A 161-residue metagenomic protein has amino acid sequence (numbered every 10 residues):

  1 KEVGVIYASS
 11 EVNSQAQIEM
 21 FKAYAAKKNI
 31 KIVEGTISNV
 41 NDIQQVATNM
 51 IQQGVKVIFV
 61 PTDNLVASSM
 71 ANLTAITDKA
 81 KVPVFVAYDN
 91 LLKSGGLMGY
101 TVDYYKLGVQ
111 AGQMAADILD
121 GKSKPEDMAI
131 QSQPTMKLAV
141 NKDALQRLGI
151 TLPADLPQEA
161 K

Functional and structural regions predicted by a protein language model:
K1-K161: Short hydrophobic alpha-helices and adjacent helix-cap/hinge residues
